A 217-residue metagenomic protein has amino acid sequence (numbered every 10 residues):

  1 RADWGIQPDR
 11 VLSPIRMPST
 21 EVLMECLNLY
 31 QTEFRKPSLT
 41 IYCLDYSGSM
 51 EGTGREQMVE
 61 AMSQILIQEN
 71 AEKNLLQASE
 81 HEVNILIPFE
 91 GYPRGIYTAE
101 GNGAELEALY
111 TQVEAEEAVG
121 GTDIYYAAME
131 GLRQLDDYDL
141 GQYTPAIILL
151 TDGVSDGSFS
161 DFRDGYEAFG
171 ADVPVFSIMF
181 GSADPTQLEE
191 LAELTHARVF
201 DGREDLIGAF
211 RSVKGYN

Functional and structural regions predicted by a protein language model:
R1-I41, S47-E56: Acidic, polar low-complexity linker/tail segments
P14, A115-A118, T122, M129 (+2 more regions): VWA/integrin I-like adhesion module and closely mimicked acidic/polar interface patches used
E33-E100, A127-G131, A146-L150, F180-A183: Von Willebrand factor
P37-L39, E80-N84, L140-P145, G170-F176 (+1 more regions): Loop/turn elements at helix/coil->beta-strand transitions in domains of secreted/extracellular proteins
Y46-S49, T111-A118: Short coil/turn segments at secondary-structure junctions
G48, S63-L75, L132-L140, E167 (+2 more regions): Sec-exported extracytoplasmic/periplasmic mature domains
R55, V59-L66, V83, G103-Y110 (+6 more regions): Extracytoplasmic/secreted envelope proteins and their assembly/folding machinery, especially bacterial periplasmic
A78-A115, Q134-Y138, S158-R163, P185-L194: Short beta-strand-loop
